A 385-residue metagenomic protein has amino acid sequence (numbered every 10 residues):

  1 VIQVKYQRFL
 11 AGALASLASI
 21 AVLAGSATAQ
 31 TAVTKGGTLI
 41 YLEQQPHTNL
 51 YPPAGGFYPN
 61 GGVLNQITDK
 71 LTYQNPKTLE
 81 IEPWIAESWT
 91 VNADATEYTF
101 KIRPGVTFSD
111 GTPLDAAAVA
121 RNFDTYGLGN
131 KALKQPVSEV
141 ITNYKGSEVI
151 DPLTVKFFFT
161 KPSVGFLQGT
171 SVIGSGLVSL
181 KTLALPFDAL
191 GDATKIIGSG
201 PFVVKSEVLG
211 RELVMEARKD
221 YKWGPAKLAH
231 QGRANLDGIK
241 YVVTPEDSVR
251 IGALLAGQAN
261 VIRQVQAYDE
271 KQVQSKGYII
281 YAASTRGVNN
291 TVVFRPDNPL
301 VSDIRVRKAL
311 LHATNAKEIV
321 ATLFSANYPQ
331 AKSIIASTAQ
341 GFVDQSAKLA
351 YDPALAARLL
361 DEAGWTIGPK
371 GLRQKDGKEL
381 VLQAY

Functional and structural regions predicted by a protein language model:
I2-L14: Bacterial N-terminal signal peptides that target proteins for export
T31, K101, P136-A184, P201-V208: Surface-exposed binding/hinge segments that line and control ligand-binding clefts or catalytic entry sites
K35-Q45, E87, E97-F100, V119-F123 (+6 more regions): Short, well-ordered beta-strand elements
L42-A93, D124, I197: N-terminal lobe/hinge region of extracytoplasmic solute-binding protein
N75-P76, S171-K240, S248-V249, P353-R358: Gly/Pro-rich hinge or "lid" segments in bacterial periplasmic/extracellular proteins
E87-A132, I150, K156-F158, L300-S302: Aromatic- and charge-enriched surface segment that lines or borders ligand/interaction sites
L128-G129, P136, S147, K205-E216 (+4 more regions): Extracellular/periplasmic solute-recognition and catalytic clefts
K219-K222, S302-Y385: Append "and occasionally in soluble cytosolic enzymes with long acidic Gly/Pro-rich linkers
